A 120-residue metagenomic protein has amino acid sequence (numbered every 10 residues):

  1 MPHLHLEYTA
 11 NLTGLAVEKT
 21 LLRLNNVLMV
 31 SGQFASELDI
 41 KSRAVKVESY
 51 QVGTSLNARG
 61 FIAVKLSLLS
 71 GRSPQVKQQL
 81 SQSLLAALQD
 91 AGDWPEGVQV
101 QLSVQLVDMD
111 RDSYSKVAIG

Functional and structural regions predicted by a protein language model:
P2-G120: A domain-level signal for the structural core that forms small-molecule/cofactor-binding pockets and catalytic centers
